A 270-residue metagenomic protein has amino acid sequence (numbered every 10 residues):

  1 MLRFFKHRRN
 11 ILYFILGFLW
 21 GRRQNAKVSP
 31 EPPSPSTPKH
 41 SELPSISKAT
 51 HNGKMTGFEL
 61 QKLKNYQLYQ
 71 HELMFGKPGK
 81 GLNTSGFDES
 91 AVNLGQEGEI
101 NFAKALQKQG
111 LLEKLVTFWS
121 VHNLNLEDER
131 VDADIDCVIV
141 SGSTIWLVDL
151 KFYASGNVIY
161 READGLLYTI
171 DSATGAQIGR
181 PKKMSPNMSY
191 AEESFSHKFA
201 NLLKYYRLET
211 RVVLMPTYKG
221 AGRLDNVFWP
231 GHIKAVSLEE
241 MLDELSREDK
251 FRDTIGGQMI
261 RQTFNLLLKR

Functional and structural regions predicted by a protein language model:
M1-A133, T144, K151-R161, L166-R270: Surface-exposed interaction regions that form or flank ligand-binding interfaces
D134-I139: Catalytic metal-binding acidic patch
V140, V148: A conserved hydrophobic position in a structured secondary element of the catalytic/binding core that shapes
